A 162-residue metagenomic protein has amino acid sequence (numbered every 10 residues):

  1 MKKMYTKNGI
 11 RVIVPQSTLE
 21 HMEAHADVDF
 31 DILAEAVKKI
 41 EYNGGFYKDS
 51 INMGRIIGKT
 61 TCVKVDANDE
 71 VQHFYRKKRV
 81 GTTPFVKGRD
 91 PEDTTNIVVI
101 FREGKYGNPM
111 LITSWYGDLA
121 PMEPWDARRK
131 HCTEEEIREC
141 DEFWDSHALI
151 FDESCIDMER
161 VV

Functional and structural regions predicted by a protein language model:
M1-Y5, Q16, E23-F143: Functional cores of ribonucleases/endoribonucleases
R138-V162: Compositionally biased, intrinsically disordered linkers/stalks adjacent to structured regions
